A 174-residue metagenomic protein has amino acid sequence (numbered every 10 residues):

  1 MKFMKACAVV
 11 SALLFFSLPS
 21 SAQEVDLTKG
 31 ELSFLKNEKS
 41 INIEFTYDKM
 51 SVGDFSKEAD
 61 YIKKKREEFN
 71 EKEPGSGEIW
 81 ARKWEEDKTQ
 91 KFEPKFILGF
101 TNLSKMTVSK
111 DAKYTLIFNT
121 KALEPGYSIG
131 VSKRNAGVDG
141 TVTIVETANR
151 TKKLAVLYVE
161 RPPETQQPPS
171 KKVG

Functional and structural regions predicted by a protein language model:
M1-L27: Bacterial Sec-dependent N-terminal signal peptides
A6, S11, G30, D48-M50 (+2 more regions): Generic structural motif
F15, F34-K36, D111: A generic structural signal for short, non-catalytic loop/turn and secondary-structure boundary residues
A22-Q90, P94: A structural "domain/chain start" motif
E24-L27, L103-K153, P162-P168: Surface-exposed short loop/turn segments
T46-D48, K121, V159-E160: Outer-membrane beta-barrel pore domains and translocons
E71-E86, A148-G174: Short secondary-structure boundary motifs at beta->alpha junctions and helix caps
P94-M106: Structured segments of extracytoplasmic/periplasmic soluble domains in secreted or envelope-associated proteins
